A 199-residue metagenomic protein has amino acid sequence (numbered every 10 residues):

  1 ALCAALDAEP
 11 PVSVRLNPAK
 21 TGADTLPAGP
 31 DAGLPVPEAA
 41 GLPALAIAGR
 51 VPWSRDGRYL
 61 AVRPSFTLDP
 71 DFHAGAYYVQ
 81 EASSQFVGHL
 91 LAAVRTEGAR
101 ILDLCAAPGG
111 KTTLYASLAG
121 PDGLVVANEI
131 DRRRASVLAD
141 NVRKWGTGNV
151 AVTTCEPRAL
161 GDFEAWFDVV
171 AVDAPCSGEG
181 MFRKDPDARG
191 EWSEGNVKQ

Functional and structural regions predicted by a protein language model:
A1-Q199: S-adenosylmethionine
